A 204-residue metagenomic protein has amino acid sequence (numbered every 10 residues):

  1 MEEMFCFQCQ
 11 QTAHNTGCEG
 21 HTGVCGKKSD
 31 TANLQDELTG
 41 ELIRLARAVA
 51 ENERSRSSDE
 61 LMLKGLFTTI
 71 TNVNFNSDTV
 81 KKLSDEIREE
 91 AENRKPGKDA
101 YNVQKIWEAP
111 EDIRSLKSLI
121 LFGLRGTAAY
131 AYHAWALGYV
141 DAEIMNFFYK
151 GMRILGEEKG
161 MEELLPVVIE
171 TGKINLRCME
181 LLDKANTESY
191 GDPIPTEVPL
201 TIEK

Functional and structural regions predicted by a protein language model:
M1-K204: Metallocofactor- and cofactor-centric catalytic cores in central/energy metabolism, strongly enriched
